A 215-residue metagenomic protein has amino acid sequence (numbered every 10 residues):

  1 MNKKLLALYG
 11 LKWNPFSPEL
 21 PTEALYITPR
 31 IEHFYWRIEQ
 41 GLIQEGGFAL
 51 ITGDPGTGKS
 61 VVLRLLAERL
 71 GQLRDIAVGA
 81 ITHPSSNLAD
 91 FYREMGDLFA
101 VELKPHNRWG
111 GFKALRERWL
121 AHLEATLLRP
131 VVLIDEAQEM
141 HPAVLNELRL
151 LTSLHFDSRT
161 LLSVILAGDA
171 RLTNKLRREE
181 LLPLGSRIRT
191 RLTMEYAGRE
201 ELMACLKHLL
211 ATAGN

Functional and structural regions predicted by a protein language model:
M1-E45: A short, basic N-terminal segment
L6, N87-F91, E102-E147, F156-R159 (+1 more regions): Mid-core helix/loop region of P-loop NTP-binding domains shared across ATPases and GTPases
L11-P18, S86-P105: Conserved NTP-binding/hydrolysis module of P-loop NTPases
Q40-Q44, R69-R74, A121-L127, Q138-A143 (+2 more regions): Conserved catalytic network of the ASCE P-loop NTPase/AAA+ motor domain
Q44-L65: Walker A/P-loop nucleotide-binding motif
F48-T52, G79-A80, L133: Short hydrophobic/aromatic beta-strand immediately N-terminal to the Walker A/P-loop
Q72-H83: Conserved catalytic segments around the Walker B and adjacent sensor/switch elements of P-loop NTPase domains
A121-L127, V131, F156, I165 (+1 more regions): Helix-loop-helix "sensor" segment of P-loop NTPases
